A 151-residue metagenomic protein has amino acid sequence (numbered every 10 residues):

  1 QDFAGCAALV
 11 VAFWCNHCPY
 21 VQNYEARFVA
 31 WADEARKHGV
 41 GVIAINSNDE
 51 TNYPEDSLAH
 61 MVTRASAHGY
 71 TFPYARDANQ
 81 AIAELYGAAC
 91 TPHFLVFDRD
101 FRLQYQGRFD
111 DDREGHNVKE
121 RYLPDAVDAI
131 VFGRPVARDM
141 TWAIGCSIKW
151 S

Functional and structural regions predicted by a protein language model:
Q1-V131, P135-M140: Chalcogenol-based redox active-site neighborhoods
M140-S151: Flexible coil segments in periplasmic/lumen-exposed cytochrome c-class electron-transfer proteins
